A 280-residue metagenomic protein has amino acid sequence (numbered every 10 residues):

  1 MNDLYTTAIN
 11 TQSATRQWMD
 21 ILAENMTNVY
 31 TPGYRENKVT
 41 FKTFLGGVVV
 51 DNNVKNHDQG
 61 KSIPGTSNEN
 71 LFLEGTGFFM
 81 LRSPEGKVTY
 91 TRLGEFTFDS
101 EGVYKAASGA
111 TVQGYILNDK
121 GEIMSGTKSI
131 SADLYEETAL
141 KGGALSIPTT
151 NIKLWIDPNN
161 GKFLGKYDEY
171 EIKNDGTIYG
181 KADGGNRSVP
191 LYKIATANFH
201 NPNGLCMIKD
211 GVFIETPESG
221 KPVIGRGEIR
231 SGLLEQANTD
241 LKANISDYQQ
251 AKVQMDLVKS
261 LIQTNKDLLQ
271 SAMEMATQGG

Functional and structural regions predicted by a protein language model:
M1-S129, E137, I156-G280: Amphipathic alpha-helical polymerization modules
S125-D133, A144-I147: Glycine-rich, flexible loop segments associated with nucleotide phosphate handling
L140-P158: Short, conserved active-site entrance elements at the starts or edges of catalytic domains
